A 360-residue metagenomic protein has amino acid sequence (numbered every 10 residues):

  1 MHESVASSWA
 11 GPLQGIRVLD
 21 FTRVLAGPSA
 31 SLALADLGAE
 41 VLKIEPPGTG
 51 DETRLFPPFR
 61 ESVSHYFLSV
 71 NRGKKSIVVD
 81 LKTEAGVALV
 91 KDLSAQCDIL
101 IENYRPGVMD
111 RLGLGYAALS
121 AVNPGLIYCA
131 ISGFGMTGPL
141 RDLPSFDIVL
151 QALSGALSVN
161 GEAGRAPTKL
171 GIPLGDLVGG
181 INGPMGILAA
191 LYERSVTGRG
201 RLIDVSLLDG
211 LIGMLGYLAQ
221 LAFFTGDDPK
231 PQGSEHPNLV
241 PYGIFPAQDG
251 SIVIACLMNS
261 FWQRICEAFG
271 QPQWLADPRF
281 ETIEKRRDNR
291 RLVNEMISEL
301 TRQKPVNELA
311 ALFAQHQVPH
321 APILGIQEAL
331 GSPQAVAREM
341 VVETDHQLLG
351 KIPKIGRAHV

Functional and structural regions predicted by a protein language model:
M1-R17, P246-A247, E328-V360: Terminal low-complexity tails and localization/encapsulation signals of metabolic enzymes
M1-V196, G356-R357: N-terminal helix-loop segment corresponding to the beta1-alpha1 unit of nucleotide/adenylate-binding folds
G48, F134-G135, L207-I212, D249-S251 (+2 more regions): Glycine-rich beta-alpha junction loops
R54-P57, A222-K230, S332-H346: Short, surface-exposed loop/helix-turn segments at secondary-structure junctions that function as lids/hinges flanking
F67, Q232-P237, Y242-I244, L349-G356: Short Gly/Pro-enriched turn/cap motifs at secondary-structure boundaries
M136, G164-I172, S195-L211, K230-P237 (+1 more regions): Conserved Rossmann-fold dehydrogenase catalytic segment
G180-R201, G213-T225, C266-Q273: Oxidoreductase and adenylate-handling cofactor-binding alpha/beta cores
E235-H316, H320, Q327, P333: Aromatic-enriched alpha-helical interface/lid elements that frame and gate functional surfaces
